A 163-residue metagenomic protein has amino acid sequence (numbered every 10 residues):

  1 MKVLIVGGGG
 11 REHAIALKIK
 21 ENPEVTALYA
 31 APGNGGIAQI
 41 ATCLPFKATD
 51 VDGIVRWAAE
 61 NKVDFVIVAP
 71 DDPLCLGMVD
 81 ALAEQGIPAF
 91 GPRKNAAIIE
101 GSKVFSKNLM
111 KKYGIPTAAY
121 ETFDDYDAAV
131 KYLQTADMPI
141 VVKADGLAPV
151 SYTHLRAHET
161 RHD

Functional and structural regions predicted by a protein language model:
M1-K94: ATP-binding N-terminal substructure of ATP-dependent carboxylate-amine bond-forming enzymes
E21, G36-A38, F90, K112-G114 (+2 more regions): Solvent-exposed alpha-helices and their adjacent loops that cap or buttress functional pockets in soluble metabolic
L44-T49, E121-D124, R156: Short acidic-hydrophobic, aromatic-tinged amphipathic segments that line or gate anion-handling sites
R56, N108-K111, A144-G146: Short, flexible, solvent-exposed loop/turn segments with mixed acidic/basic and small polar residues
V66, T153-H162: Conserved small/polar residues in nucleotide/adenosyl-binding loops
K94-M138: Glycine-/Pro-rich loop/turn segments that contact NAD(P) or position catalytic residues in Rossmann-like domains
T117-T122, I140-R156: Glycine-rich phosphate-binding loop of ATP-grasp-fold ATP-dependent ligases
Y126-A128, G146-P149, R161: Short acidic/polar capping segments at secondary-structure boundaries
